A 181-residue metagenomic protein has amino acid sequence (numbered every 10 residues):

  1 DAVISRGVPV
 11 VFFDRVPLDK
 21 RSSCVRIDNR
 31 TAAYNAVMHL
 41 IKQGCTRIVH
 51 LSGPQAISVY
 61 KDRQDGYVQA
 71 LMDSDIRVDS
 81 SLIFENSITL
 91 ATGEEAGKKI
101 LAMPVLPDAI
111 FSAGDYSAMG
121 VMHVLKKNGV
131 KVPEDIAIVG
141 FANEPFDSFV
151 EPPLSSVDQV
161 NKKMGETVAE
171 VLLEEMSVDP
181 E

Functional and structural regions predicted by a protein language model:
D1-M38, K42, K98-A102: Alpha-helical recognition/docking segments in bacterial nutrient-uptake and carbohydrate-utilization systems
I4-S5, M72, K126: Anion (oxyanion) recognition and catalysis
R15, C24-N35, L51-K98, F111-M119 (+2 more regions): Hinge/beta->alpha junction and helix N-cap segments in small-molecule ligand-binding domains
V25, K98-E181: Flexible loop/turn connectors
C45-R47, D108: Residues that mark the start of a beta-strand
